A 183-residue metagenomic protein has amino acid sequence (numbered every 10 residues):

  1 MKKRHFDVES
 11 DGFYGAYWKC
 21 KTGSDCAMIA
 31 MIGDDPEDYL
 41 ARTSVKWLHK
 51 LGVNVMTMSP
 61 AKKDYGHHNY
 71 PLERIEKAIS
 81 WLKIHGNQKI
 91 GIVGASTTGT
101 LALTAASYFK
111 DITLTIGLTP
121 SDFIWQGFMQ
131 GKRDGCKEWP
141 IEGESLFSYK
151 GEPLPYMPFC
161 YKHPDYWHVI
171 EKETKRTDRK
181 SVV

Functional and structural regions predicted by a protein language model:
M1-C26: N-terminal cap/lid segment of alpha/beta-hydrolase-fold proteins
D25, M31-E37: Active-site glycine-rich loops that stabilize anionic/oxyanionic intermediates across multiple enzyme folds
I29-A30, V55-S59, G91-V93, I116-G117: Structural recognition of the beta-strand scaffold that forms the well-ordered cores of secreted hydrolase catalytic
D35-L40, S80-R176: Primarily recognizes the serine-hydrolase "nucleophile elbow" in alpha/beta-hydrolase and SGNH/GDSL folds
V45-Y65: Conserved alpha/beta-hydrolase
S59-G91: Catalytic nucleophile-loop/oxyanion-hole region of alpha/beta-hydrolase and closely related hydrolase-like folds
K180-V183: Conserved small/polar residues in nucleotide/adenosyl-binding loops
